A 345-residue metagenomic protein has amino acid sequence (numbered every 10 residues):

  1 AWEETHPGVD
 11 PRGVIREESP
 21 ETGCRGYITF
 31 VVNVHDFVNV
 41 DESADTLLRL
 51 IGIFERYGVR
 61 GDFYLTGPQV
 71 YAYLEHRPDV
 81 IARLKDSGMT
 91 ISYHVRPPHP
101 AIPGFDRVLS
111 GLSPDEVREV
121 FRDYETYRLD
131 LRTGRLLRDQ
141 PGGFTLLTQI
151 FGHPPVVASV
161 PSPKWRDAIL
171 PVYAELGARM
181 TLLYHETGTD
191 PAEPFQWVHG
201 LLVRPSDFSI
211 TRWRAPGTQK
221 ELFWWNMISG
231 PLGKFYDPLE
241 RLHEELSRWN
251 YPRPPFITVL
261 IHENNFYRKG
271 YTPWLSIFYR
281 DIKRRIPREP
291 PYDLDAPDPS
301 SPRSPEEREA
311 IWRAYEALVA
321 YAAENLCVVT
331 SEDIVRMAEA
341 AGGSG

Functional and structural regions predicted by a protein language model:
A1-T5: Bacterial Sec-dependent signal peptides at the C-terminal "C-region" and cleavage site
G8-S87, F256-L260, N264-F266, W274 (+1 more regions): Active-site beta->alpha N-cap acidic-glycine motif
D36-D45, L65-R77, H99-G104, A158-A168 (+4 more regions): Acidic-and-aromatic substrate-binding clefts and catalytic sites of carbohydrate-active enzymes
D41-L50, E75-P78, T133-G142, F235-L246 (+2 more regions): Well-ordered, non-membrane alpha-helical segments in soluble/globular domains
R60, L65-K164, P254-E263, E289-P299 (+2 more regions): Metal-dependent polysaccharide deacetylase catalytic core of the NodB/CE4 family, i.e., the active-site-bearing domain
P114-D139, L201-W225, A296, S301-A317: Low-complexity, serine/threonine/proline-enriched polar segments
H153-S276, D281: Active-site-adjacent pocket scaffolds in enzyme catalytic domains
W249-W274, F278-G342: Substrate-binding cleft of secreted/luminal carbohydrate-active enzymes
